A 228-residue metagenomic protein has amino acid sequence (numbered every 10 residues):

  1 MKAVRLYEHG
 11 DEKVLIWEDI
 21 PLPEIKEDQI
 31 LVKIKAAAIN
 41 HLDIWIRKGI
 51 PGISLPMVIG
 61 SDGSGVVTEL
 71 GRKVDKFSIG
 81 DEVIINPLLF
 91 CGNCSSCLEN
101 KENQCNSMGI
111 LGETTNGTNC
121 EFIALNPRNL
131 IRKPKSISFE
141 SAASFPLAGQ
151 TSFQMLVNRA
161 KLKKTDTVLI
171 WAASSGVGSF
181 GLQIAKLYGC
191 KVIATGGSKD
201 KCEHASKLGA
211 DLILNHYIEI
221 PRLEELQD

Functional and structural regions predicted by a protein language model:
M1, T165-T167, K191: Nucleotide donor/acceptor-binding cores
P21-A38, I50-L98, P134-S136: Glycine-rich beta-strand-centered segment in the early N-terminal region that forms part of a ligand/cofactor-binding
L42-R47: Cytochrome P450 core scaffold surrounding the K-helix E-X-X-R motif and the conserved "meander" helix-loop region
L89-A172: NAD(P)H dinucleotide-binding glycine-rich loop of Rossmann-like/cofactor-binding domains, especially the beta1-alpha1
I170, K186-D228: Adenosine-nucleotide cofactor-binding segment
S174, L182: N-terminal Rossmann NAD(P)H-binding glycine-rich loop of SDR-like oxidoreductase domains
S179: Residues forming the Rossmann-fold NAD(P)(H) cofactor-binding site
